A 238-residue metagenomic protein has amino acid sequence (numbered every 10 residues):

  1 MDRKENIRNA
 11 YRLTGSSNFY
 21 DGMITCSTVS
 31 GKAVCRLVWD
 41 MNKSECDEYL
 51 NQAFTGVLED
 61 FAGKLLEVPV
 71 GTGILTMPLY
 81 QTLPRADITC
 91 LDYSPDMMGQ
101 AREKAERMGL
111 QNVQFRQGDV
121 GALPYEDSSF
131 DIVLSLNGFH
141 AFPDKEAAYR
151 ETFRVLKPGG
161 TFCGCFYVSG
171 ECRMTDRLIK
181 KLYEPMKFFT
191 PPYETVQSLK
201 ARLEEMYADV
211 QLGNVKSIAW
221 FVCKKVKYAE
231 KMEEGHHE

Functional and structural regions predicted by a protein language model:
M1-K32: N-terminal, positively charged/glycine-rich alpha-helical extensions of SAM-dependent methyltransferases
T14, M23, A33-V34, V38 (+2 more regions): C-terminal alpha-helical "lid/dimerization" subdomain adjacent to the S-adenosyl-L-methionine
D40-A62: Conserved alpha-helix/loop element of class I SAM-dependent methyltransferases that forms part of the SAM/SAH-binding
K64-A122: Class I SAM-dependent methyltransferase SAM/SAH-binding core
G121-I132: A short acidic, Gly/Pro-enriched loop at the edge of an enzyme's catalytic core that lines a small-molecule cofactor
I132-D144: A short SAM/SAH-binding and catalytic strip from SAM-dependent methyltransferases
E146-P158: A short glycine-rich, Lys/Arg-flanked "PGG" loop and its adjoining helix->strand segment in the class I
F221-E238: C-terminal lobe and adjacent flexible extensions of AdoMet/dcAdoMet transferase-like proteins
